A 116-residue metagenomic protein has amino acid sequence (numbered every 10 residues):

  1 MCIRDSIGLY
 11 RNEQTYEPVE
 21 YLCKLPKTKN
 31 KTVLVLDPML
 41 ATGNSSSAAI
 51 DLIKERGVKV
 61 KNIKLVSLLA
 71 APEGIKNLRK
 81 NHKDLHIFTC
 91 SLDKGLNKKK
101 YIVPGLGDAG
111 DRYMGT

Functional and structural regions predicted by a protein language model:
R4-T116: PRPP-associated nucleotide enzymes
